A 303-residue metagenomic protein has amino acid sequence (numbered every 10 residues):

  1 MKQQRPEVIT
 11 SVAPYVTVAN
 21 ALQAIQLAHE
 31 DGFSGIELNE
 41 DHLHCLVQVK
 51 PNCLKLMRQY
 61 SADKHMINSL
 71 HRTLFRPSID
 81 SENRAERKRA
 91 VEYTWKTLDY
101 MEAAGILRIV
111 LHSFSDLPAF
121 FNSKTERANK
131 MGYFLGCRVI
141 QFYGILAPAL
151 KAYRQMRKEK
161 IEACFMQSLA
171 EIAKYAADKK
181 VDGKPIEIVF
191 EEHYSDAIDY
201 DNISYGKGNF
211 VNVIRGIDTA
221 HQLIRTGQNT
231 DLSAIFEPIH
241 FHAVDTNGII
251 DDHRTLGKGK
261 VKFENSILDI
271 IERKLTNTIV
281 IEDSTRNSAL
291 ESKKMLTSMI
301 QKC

Functional and structural regions predicted by a protein language model:
M1-E7, V18-D31, P51, K88 (+7 more regions): Histidine-acidic metal/acid-base catalytic patches
M1-S11, S69-I79, G144-P148: N-terminal small/glycine-rich loop or linker at the start of catalytic domains across soluble metabolic enzymes
P14-V16, D41-L46, P77, Y194-S195 (+2 more regions): Short histidine/acidic/glycine/proline-rich micro-motifs that form metal- and phosphate-coordinating active-site loops
F33-D41, S69-R76: Short, conserved active-site loops that position catalytic residues or coordinate cofactors/metal ions across diverse
E37-Q59, A119: Glycine-rich, proline-tolerant flexible connector loops at the mouths of alpha/beta enzymes
D63, I79-I214: Active-site acidic/histidine proton-transfer and metal-coordination neighborhood in alpha/beta enzyme cores
L70-F75, L111-D116, A243-T246: Short loop/turn segments at strand-loop or loop-helix junctions that form parts of catalytic or ligand-binding pockets
